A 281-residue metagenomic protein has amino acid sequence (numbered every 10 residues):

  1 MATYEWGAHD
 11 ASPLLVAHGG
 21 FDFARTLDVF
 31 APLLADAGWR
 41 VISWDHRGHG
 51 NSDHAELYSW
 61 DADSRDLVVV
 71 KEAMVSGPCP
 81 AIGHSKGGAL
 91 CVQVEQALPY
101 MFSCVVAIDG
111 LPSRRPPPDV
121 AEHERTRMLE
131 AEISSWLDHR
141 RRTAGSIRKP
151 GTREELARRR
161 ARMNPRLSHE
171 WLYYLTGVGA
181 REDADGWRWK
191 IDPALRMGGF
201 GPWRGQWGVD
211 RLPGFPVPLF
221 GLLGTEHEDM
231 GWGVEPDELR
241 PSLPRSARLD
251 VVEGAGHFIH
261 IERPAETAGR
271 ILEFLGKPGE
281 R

Functional and structural regions predicted by a protein language model:
M1-L15, D36-W39, S76-G77, P112 (+3 more regions): Alpha/beta-hydrolase fold catalytic core
Y4-D53: Conserved HGGG/HGGXW glycine-rich cap/lid loop of the alpha/beta-hydrolase fold
D36, I42, H46-I82, K86 (+3 more regions): Active-site loop/oxyanion-hole signature of alpha/beta-hydrolase fold enzymes
Q96, C104-K149: Flexible "cap/lid" loop of the alpha/beta hydrolase fold
S146-H227: Alpha/beta-hydrolase
P213-A255: Conserved loop-alpha-helix segment in the C-terminal half of the alpha/beta-hydrolase fold that carries the catalytic
V252-P264: Catalytic histidine-centered segment of alpha/beta-hydrolase-like enzymes
I261-E273: Post-His helix in hydrolase/transferase enzymes
